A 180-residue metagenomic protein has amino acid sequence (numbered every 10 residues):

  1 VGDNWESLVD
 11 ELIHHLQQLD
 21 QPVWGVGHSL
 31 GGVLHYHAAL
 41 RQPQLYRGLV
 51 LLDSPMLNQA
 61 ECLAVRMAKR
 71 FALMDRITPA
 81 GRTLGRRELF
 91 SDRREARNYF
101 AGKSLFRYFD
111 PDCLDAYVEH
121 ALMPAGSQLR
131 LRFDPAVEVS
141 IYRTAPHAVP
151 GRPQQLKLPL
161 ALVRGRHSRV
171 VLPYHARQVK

Functional and structural regions predicted by a protein language model:
V1-V26, M56, M67-A68: Active-site loop/oxyanion-hole signature of alpha/beta-hydrolase fold enzymes
G2, A60-L63, P173-Y174: Conserved catalytic-core motifs of eukaryotic protein kinase domains, centered on the activation segment
L8, N58, L105, M123 (+1 more regions): Preference for well-ordered, secondary-structure-rich cores of eukaryotic proteins
L16, A38-A39, K180: A conserved amphipathic alpha-helix that caps or lines the catalytic cleft of carbohydrate- and lipid-modifying enzymes
Q21-R66: Conserved hydrolase catalytic core segment
E61-G126, F133: Helix-rich cap/lid subdomain of alpha/beta-hydrolase
P111-D112, E119-K180: Conserved serine/cysteine hydrolase catalytic core
